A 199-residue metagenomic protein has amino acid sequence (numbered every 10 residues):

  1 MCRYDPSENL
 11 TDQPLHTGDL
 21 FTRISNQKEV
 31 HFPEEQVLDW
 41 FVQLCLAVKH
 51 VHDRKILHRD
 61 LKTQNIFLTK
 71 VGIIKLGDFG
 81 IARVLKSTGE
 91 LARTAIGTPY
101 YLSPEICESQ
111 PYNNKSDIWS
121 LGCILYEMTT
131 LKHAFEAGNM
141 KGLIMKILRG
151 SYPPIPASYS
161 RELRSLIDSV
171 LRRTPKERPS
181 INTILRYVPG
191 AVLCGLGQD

Functional and structural regions predicted by a protein language model:
P6-D19: Conserved short submotifs of the Hanks-type protein kinase catalytic core that shape the nucleotide-binding pocket
W40-F41: Activation segment signature within eukaryotic-like protein kinase domains
L46-I56: Protein kinase catalytic-loop region centered on the HRD/HxD motif
D117: Conserved catalytic-loop aspartate of Hanks-type protein kinases
T130-H133: Structural helix C-cap motif within protein kinase domains
R172-G197: Terminal C-lobe "cap" of eukaryotic-type protein kinase domains
